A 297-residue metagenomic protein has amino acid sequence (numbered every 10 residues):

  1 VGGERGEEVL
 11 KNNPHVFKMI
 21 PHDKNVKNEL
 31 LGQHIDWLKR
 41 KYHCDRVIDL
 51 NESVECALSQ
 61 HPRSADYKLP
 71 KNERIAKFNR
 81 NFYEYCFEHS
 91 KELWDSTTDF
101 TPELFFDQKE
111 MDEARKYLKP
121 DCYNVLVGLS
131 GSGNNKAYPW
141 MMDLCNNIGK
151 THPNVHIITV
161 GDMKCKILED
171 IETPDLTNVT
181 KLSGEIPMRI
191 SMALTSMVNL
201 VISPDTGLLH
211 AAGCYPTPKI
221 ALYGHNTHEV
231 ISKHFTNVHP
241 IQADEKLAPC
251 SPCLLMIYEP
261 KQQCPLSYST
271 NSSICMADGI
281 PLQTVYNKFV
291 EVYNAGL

Functional and structural regions predicted by a protein language model:
V1-L297: Catalytic machinery of carbohydrate-active enzymes, primarily nucleotide-sugar-dependent glycosyltransferases
